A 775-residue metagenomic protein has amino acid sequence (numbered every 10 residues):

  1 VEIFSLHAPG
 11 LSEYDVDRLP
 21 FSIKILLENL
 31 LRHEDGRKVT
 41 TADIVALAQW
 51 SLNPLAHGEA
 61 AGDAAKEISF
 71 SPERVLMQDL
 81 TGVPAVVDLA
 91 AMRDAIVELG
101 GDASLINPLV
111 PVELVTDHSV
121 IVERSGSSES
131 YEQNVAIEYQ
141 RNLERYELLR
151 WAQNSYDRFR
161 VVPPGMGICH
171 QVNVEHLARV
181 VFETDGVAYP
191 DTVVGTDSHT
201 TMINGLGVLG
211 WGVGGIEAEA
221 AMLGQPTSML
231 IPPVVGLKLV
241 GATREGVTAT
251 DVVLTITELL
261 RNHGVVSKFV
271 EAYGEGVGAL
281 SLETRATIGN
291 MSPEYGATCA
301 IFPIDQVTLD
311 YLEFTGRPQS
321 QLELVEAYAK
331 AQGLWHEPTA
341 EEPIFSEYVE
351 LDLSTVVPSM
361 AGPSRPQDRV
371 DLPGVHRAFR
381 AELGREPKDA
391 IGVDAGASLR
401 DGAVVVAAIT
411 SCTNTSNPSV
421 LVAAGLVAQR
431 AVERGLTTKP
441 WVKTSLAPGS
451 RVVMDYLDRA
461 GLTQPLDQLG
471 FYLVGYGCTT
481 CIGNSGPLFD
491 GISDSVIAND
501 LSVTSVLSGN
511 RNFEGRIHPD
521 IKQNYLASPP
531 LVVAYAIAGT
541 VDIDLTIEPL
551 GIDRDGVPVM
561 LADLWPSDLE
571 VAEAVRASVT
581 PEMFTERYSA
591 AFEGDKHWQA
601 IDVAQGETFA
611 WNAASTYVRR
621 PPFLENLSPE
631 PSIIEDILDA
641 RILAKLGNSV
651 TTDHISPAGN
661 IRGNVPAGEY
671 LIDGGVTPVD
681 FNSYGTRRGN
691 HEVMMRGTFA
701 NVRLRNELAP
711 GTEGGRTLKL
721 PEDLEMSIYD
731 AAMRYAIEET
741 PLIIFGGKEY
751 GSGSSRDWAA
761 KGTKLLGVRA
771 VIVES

Functional and structural regions predicted by a protein language model:
V1, S359-A361, Q367, N484-S775: Cytosolic catalytic domains that perform sulfur/thiol-centered chemistry
V1-S71, W598, Q605-G606, Y617: Acidic/polar, glycine-rich intrinsically disordered N-terminal extensions of enzymes
E2, L76, V86, E113-V115 (+29 more regions): Structured core elements
P20, A85, N107, H170 (+26 more regions): Active-site-proximal structural scaffolding
D35-L239, A249-L254, P358-A361, V375 (+12 more regions): Long, structured ligand/cofactor-binding scaffold of large enzymes
F70-S71, L76, A85-R145, E271-A272 (+5 more regions): Terminal amphipathic helices with adjacent charged low-complexity linkers/tails
P163-G165, A178-E337, D352, V420-V422 (+4 more regions): Mobile "lid/hinge" segments at catalytic clefts and subdomain interfaces of large enzymes
G289, T463, A759-A760: Generic hydrophobic/aromatic pocket-lining and core-packing "Φ" positions
